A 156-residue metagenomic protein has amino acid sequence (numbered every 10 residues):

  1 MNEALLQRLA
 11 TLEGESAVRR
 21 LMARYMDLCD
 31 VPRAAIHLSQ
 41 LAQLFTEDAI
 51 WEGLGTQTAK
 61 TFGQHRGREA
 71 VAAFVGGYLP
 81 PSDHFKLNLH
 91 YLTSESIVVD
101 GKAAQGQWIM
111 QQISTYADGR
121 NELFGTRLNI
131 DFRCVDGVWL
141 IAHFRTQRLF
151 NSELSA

Functional and structural regions predicted by a protein language model:
M1-L6, H84-A156: A beta-strand edge to alpha-helix "cap/lid" segment located at domain peripheries
M1-V31, A35-L44: Short, low-complexity N-terminal intrinsically disordered segments enriched in polar/charged residues
L5, L21-Y25, W51, G77 (+1 more regions): General secondary-structure edge motif
E13, F62-G63, R120: A general boundary/transition motif marking the beginning of the first structured unit of a protein
C29, F45-T46, G53, M110-Q112 (+1 more regions): Short beta-strand segments enriched in hydrophobic/aromatic residues within well-folded beta-rich domains
C29, L79-S82, S114: Structural motif corresponding to the C-terminal cap of alpha-helices
L38-I109: A solvent-exposed, acidic/Ser-Thr-rich amphipathic alpha-helical stretch
